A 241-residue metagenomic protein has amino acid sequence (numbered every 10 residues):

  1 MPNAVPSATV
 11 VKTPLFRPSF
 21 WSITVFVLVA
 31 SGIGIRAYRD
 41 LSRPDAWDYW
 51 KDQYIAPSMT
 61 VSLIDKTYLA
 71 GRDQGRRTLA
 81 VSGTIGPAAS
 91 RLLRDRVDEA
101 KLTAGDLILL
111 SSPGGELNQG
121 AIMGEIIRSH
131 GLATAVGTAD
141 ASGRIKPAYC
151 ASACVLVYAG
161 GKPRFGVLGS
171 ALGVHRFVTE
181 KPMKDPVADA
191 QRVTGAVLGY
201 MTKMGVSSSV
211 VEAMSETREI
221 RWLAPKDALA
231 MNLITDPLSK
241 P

Functional and structural regions predicted by a protein language model:
M1-F16: N-terminal Lys/Arg-rich, disordered targeting/topogenic segments
R17-R39: Hydrophobic membrane-insertion alpha-helices, especially the h-region of bacterial N-terminal signal peptides
D40-L63: Ser/Thr/Pro/Gly-rich low-complexity linker/stalk segments immediately outside membranes or between
Q53-A56, I64-L92: STAS-typified acidic loop motif
T78-I85, L109-G115, A139-A148, T179-A188 (+1 more regions): Second-shell loop/turn segments in exported
I85-D106: A short, well-ordered alpha-helical element
Q119, R128, L132-V178: Glycine-rich beta-to-alpha active-site loop
G173-P241: Charged, glycine-interspersed solvent-exposed loop segments at helix/strand-loop junctions that cap or gate access
